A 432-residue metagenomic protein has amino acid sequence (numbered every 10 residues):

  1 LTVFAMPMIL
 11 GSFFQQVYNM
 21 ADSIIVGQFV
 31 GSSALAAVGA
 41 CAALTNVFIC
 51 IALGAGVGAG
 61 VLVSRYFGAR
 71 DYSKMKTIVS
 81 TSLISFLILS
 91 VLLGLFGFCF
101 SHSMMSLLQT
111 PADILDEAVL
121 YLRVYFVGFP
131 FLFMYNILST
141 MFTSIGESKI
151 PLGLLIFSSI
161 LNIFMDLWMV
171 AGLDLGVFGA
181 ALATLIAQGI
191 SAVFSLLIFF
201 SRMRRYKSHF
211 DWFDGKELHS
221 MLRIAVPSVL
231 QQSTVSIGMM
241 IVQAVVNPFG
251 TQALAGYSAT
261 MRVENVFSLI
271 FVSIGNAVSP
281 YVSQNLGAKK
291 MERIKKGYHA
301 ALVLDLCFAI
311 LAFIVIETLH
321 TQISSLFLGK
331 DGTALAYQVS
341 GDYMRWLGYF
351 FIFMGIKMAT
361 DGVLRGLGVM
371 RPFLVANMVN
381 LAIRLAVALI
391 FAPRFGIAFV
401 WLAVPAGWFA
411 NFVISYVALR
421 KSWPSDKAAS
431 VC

Functional and structural regions predicted by a protein language model:
L1-A5, V63-G128, G172-V226, V282-Y349 (+1 more regions): Short alpha-helical transmembrane segments in multi-pass integral membrane proteins
L1-F29, A43-G58, L62, L87-G94 (+4 more regions): N-terminal transmembrane alpha-helices
V3-D22, V124, S158, A187-S191 (+3 more regions): Transmembrane helical elements of multi-pass membrane transporters/channels
M8, S12, I24, V61 (+17 more regions): Transmembrane alpha-helix boundary and packing residues in multipass membrane permease domains and related
F13, V17-A36, M105-A112, W168-L175 (+6 more regions): Helix-terminus/linker motif at the lipid-water interface of multi-pass membrane proteins
L35-L95, L132-P151, G256-H320, M354-G368 (+1 more regions): Small-residue-rich hydrophobic transmembrane alpha-helices
V47-C50, N162-D166, S191-L196, V266-L269 (+3 more regions): Hydrophobic transmembrane alpha-helices of multi-pass small-molecule transporters
G56, Y125-T143, P151-S159, A180-V193 (+4 more regions): Short runs within selected transmembrane alpha-helices of multi-pass transporters and secretion channels
